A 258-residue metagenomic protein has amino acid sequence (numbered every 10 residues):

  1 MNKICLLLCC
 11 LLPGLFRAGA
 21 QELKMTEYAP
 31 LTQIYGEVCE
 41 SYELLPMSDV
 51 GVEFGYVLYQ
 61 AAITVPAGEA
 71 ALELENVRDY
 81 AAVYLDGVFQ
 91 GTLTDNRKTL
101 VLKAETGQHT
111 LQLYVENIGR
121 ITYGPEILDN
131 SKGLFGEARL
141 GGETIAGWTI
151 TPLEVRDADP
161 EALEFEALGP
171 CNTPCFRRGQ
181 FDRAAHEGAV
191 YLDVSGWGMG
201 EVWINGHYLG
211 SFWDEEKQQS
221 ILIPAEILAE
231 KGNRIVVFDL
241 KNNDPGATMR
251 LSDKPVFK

Functional and structural regions predicted by a protein language model:
M1-Q21: Bacterial Sec-dependent N-terminal signal peptides
G19-L128, P160-L163, L240-N243, F257: Carbohydrate-binding surfaces of carbohydrate-active enzymes
A61, K98-L100, R177-G179, Q219-I221: Short strand-edge motifs at loop-to-beta-strand transitions and within beta-strands of extracellular beta-rich domains
E69-Y84, L111, F181-N205, F212-W213 (+1 more regions): Aromatic-lined ligand-binding clefts that engage carbohydrates, nucleic acids, or primary amines
A104-G107, E226-E230: Surface-exposed, short loops/turns at beta-strand junctions within beta-sandwich domains
N117-I118, G198-E215, L228-K258: C-terminal functional regions that serve as terminal interaction/effector modules
G119-V155, P245-K258: Exposed low-complexity, polar/acidic, P/S/T/G-rich flexible segments that act as propeptides, protease-susceptible
G142-D182: Compositionally biased low-complexity segments at domain edges in trafficked proteins and select soluble regulators
